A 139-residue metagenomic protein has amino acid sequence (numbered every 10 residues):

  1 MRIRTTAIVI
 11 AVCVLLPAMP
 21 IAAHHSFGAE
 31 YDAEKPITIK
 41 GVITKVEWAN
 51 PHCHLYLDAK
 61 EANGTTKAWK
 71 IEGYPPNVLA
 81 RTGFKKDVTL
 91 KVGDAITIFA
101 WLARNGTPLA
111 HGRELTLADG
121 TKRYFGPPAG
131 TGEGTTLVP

Functional and structural regions predicted by a protein language model:
I8-A18: Bacterial N-terminal signal peptides
A22-I37: Short boundary/loop segments of OB/S1/cold-shock single-stranded nucleic-acid-binding domains
G41-I43: Conserved hydrophobic positions within beta-strands
A49-K60: Short aromatic-glycine-enriched beta-strand elements
G73-T82: Short, structured beta-strand/loop micro-motifs enriched in basic residues and often containing a Trp
R81-I98: Short nucleic-acid-contacting surface segments enriched for D/E, G, S/T with interspersed K/R
A103-P127: OB-fold/S1-family single-stranded nucleic acid-binding modules
T121-P139: Extended, charge-rich, solvent-exposed interface segments
